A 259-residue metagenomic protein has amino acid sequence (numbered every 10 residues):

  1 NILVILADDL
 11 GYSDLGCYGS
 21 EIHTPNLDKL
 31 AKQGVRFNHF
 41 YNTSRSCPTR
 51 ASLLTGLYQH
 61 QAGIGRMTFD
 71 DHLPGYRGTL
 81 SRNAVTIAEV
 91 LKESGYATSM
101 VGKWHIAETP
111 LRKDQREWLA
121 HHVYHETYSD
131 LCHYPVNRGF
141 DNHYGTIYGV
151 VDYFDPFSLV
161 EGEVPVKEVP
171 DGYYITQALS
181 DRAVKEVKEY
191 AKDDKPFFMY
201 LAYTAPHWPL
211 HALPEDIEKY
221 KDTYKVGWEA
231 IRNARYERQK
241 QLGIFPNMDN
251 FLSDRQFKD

Functional and structural regions predicted by a protein language model:
N1-D259: Formylglycine-dependent sulfatase
